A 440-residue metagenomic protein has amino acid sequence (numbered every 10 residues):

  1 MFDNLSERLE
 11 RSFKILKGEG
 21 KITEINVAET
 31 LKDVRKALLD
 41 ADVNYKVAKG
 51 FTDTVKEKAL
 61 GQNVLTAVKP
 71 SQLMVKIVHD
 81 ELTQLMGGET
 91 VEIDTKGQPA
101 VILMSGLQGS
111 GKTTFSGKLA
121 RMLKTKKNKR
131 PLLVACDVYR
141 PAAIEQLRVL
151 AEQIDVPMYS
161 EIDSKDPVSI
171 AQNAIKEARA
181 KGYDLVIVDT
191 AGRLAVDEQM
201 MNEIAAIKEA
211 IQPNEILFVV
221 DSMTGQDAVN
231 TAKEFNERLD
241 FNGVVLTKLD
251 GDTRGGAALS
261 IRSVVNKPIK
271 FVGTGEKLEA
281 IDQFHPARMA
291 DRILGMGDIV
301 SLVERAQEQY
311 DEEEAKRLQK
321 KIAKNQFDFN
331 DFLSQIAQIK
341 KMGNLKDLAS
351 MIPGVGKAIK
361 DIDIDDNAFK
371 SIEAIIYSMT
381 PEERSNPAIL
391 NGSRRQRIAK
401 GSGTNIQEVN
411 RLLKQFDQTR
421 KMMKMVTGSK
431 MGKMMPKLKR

Functional and structural regions predicted by a protein language model:
F2-E19, R288-R440: Long amphipathic alpha-helical segments used for membrane anchoring, targeting, substrate engagement, or oligomerization
R8-C136, A143-S164, I170-V188: Primarily NTPase-proximal linker/entry elements flanking Walker-type ATP/GTP-binding cores
L16, D42, V78, L107 (+9 more regions): Residue-level signature of catalytic and energy-coupling elements of molecular machines, predominantly ATP/GTP-dependent
E19, N26, T66, E92-K96 (+15 more regions): Replace "in large, NTP-powered and nucleic-acid-processing enzymes" with "in large, NTP-powered factors and other
S110, Y139-P141, K165-P167, G192-V196 (+2 more regions): Short, small-residue-enriched loops and turns at beta-alpha junctions that line or gate enzyme active sites
P141-L147, A228-T231: Short, glycine/polar-rich helix-capping loops at beta-to-alpha or helix-loop-helix junctions that flank or form
A171-I175, Y183, A195, Q199-E209 (+1 more regions): Conserved phosphate-handling catalytic cores of large alpha/beta enzymes
D184, V188, I204, M342-L345: Alpha-helical transmembrane segments of polytopic integral membrane proteins, especially the permease/helical cores
